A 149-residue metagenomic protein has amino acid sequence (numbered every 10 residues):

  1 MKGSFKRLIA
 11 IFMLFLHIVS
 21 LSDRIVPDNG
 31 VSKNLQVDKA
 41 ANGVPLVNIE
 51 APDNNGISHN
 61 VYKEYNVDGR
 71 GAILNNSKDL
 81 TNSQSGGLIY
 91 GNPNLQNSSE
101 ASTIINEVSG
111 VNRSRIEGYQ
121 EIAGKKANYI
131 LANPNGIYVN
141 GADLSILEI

Functional and structural regions predicted by a protein language model:
M1-I9: Bacterial N-terminal signal peptides that target proteins for export
A10-S20: Bacterial N-terminal signal peptides
L21-I149: Solvent-exposed adhesion/ligand-recognition segments of exported proteins
